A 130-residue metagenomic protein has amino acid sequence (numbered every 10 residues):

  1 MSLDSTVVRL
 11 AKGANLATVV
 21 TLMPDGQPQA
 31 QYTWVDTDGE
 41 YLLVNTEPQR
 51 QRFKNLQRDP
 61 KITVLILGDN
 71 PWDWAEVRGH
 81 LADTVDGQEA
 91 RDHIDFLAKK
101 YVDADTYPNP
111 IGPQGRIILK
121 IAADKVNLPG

Functional and structural regions predicted by a protein language model:
M1-L16: Extreme N-terminal tail/first-helix region
S2, P71-G130: Charged, gly/pro-rich active-site loop segments
T6-R9, Y32, P108: Short, flexible, glycine/charge-rich loop motifs used to bind or transfer phosphoryl groups or to couple energy/partner
A14-E47, T63-I66, E76: Short beta-strand segments
Q29, P60, G115: Exposed loop/turn and edge beta-strand positions of beta-sandwich/beta-sheet ligand-binding modules
R50-R52: Short, surface-exposed beta-strand-loop junctions and turns on beta-sheet-rich folds
